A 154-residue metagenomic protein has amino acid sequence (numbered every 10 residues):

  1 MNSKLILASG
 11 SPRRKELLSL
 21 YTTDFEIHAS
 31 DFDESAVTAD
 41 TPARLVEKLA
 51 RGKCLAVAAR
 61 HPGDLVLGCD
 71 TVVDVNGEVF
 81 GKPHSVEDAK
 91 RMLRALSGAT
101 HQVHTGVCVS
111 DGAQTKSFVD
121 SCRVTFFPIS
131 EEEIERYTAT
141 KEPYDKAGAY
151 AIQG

Functional and structural regions predicted by a protein language model:
M1-T23: N-terminal beta1-alpha1 ligand-phosphate binding loop
N2-I6, D40-G154: Anionic-ligand binding patches
S9-S11, S30, S97: Short linear Ser/Thr-Pro motifs
K15, H28, V109-D111: Generic alpha-helical hydrophobic packing signal
E16-L20, V37-T38, A59-R60: Short loop/helix-cap segments at secondary-structure boundaries that form the rim of catalytic
D24-A39, T115-S121: Short glycine-rich, Thr/Ser-proximal phosphate-binding strand/loop in the N-terminal lobe of ATP-dependent enzymes
